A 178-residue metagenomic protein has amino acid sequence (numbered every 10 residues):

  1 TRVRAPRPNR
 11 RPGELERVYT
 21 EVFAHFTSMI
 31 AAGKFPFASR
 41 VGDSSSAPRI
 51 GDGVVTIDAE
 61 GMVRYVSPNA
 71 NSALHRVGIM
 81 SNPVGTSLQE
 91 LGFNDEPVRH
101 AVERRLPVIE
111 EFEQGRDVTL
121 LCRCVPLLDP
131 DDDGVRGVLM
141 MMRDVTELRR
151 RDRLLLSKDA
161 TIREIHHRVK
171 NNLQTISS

Functional and structural regions predicted by a protein language model:
T1-V3, S87, F93-E147: PAS-family sensory/regulatory modules and their coupling/dimerization elements
R2-R40, L127-R168: Sensory coupling linkers of modular signal transduction proteins
A5, A59-M62, M80-G85: N-terminal functional module detector in eukaryotic proteins
A31-Y65, A70: Sensory modules in modular signal-transduction proteins
G51-G53, I57, L155, R163 (+1 more regions): Signal-transmission coiled-coils
N71-Q89: PAS and related sensory helical modules
N82, R143, S178: Short acidic (Asp/Glu) and glycine-rich catalytic loops that position anionic groups and cofactors
V169-S177: Short post-phosphohistidine helix in the DHp/HisKA domain of histidine kinases
